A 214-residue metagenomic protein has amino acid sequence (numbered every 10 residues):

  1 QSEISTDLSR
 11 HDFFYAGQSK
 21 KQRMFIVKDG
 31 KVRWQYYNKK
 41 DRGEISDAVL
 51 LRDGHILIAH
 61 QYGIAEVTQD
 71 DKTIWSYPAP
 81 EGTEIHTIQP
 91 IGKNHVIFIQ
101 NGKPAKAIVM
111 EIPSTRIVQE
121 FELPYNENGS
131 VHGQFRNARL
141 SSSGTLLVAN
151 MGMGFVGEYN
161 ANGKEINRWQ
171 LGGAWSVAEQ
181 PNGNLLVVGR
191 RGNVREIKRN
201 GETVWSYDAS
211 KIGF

Functional and structural regions predicted by a protein language model:
Q1-F214: Secretory-pathway ectodomains
